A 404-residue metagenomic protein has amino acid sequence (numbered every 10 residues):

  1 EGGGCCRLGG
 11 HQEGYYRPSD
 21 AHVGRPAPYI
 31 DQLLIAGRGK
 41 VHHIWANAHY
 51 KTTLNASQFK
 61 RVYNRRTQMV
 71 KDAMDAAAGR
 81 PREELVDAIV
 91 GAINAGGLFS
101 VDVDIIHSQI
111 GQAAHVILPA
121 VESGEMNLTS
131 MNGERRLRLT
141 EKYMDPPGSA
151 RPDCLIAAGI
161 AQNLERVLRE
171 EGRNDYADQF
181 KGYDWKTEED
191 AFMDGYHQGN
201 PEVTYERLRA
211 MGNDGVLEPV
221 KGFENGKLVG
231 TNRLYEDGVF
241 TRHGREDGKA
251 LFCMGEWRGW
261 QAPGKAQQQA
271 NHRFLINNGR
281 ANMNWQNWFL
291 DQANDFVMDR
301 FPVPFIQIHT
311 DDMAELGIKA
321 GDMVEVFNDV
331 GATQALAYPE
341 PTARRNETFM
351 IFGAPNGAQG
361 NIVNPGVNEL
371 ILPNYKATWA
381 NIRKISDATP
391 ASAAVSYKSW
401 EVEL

Functional and structural regions predicted by a protein language model:
E1-A113, V121-L128, M211, G215-L316: Extended redox/cofactor-interaction regions of prokaryotic respiratory oxidoreductases
H22, K51-N55, N132, M144-D153 (+4 more regions): Catalytic cores of large soluble enzymes that bind and process phosphate-bearing ligands
G37, Q112-A113, M131-E134, R138-L139 (+1 more regions): Short, solvent-exposed loop/turn segments at the edges of secondary structure
R65-Q68, V116-P119, S123, P146 (+5 more regions): Short, well-ordered loop/turn and helix-capping segments at boundaries between secondary-structure elements and domains
L98-F99, I105-I106, Y143-A161: Phosphate/diphosphate-binding loops
A120, E141, A158, M254 (+4 more regions): Pocket-edge structural micro-motifs
G124-P146, A161: Glycine/threonine-rich phosphate-binding loop and adjacent beta-strand/alpha-helix elements that clamp
D153-D214, V220, N287, D291-Q307 (+1 more regions): Long, contiguous, secondary-structure-rich segments that constitute the structural scaffold of globular domains
